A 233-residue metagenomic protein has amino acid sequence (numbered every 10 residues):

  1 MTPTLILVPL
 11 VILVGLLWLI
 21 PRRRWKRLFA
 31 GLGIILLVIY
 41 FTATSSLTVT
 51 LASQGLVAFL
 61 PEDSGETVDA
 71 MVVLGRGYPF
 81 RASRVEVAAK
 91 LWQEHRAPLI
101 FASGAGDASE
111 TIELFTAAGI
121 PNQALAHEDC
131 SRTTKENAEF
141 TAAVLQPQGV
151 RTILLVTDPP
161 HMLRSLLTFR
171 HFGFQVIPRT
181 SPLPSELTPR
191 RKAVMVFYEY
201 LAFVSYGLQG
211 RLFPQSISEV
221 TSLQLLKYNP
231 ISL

Functional and structural regions predicted by a protein language model:
M1-L19: Membrane-embedded alpha-helical segments of integral membrane proteins
L19-A30: Membrane-interface helix-boundary motifs at transmembrane edges
A30-T42: Single-pass alpha-helical transmembrane signal-anchor segments
I39-Y198, G207: A structural signal for short, hydrophobic/glycine-enriched beta-strand patches
V204: Acidic, metal-coordinating catalytic segment for phosphate/diphosphate chemistry, firing primarily on the Nudix
R211-S216: A charged, well-structured terminal subsegment
Q224-L233: Extracytoplasmic/luminal low-complexity segments enriched in Pro/Gly and acidic/polar residues that act as flexible
